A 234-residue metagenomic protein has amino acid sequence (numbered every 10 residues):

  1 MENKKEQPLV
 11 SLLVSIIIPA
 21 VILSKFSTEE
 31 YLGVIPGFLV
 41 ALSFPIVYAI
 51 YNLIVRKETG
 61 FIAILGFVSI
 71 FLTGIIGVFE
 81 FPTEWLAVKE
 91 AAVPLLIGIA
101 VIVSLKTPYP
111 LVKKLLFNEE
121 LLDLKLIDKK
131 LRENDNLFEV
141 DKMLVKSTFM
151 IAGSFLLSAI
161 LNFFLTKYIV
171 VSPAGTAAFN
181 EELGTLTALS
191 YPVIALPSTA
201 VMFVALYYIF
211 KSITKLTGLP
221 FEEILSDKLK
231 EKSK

Functional and structural regions predicted by a protein language model:
M1-Q7: Short, Lys/Arg-rich, polar N-terminal cytosolic tail immediately upstream of the first transmembrane signal-anchor
V10, V14, I18, V40-V47 (+6 more regions): Lipid-exposed faces of alpha-helical membrane segments in multi-pass integral membrane proteins
P19, L23, N52, T73-G77 (+4 more regions): Structural signal for membrane-spanning alpha-helices in multi-pass inner-membrane proteins, emphasizing helix cores
E29-S43, I62-A63: Structural signature of hydrophobic alpha-helical transmembrane segments
V47-R56: C-terminal ends of transmembrane helices
V55-V103, A174-E182: Long, highly hydrophobic alpha-helical transmembrane signal-anchor segments
W85-D141: Membrane-proximal helix-loop-helix units in multi-pass membrane proteins
E120-I224: C-terminal membrane-adjacent module
